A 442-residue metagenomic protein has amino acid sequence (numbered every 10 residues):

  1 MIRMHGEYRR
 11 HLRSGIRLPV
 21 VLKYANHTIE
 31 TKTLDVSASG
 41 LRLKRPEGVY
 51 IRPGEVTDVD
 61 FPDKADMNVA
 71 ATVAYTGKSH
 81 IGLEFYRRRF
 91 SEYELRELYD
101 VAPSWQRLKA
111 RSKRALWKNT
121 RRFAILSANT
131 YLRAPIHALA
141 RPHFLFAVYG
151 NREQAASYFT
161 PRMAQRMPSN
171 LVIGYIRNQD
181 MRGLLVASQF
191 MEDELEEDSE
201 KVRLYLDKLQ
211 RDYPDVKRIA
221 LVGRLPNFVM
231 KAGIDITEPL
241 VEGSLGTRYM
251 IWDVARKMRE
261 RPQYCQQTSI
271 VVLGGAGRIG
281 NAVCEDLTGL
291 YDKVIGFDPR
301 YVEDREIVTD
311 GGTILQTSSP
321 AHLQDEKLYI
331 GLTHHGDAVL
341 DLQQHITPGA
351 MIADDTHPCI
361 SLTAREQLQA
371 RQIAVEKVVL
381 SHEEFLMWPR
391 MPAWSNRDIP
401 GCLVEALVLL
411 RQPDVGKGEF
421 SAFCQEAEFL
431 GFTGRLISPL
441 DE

Functional and structural regions predicted by a protein language model:
M1-T120: Structured alpha-helical
D100, Q106-I234, I399-A406, Q425-I437 (+1 more regions): N-terminal ligand-binding/catalytic initiation module
L221-V229, S244-Y249, G274-N281, Y301-V302: Gly/Ser/Thr-rich loops at beta-strand to alpha-helix junctions that form or flank small-molecule/cofactor-binding
L225-K231, Y301-I307, C359-T363: Short, charged/polar "capping" segments at the starts of alpha-helices and the immediately preceding loops
E238-R256: A glycine-rich, Thr/Ser-enriched phosphate-binding loop motif common to dinucleotide/cofactor-binding enzymes
E260-D325, I330-T333: Glycine-rich phosphate/diphosphate-binding loop of Rossmann-like nucleotide-binding domains
D310-E384: Rossmann-like adenosine-cofactor binding region
H357-C359, T363-E442: Adenosine-phosphate binding glycine-rich loop
